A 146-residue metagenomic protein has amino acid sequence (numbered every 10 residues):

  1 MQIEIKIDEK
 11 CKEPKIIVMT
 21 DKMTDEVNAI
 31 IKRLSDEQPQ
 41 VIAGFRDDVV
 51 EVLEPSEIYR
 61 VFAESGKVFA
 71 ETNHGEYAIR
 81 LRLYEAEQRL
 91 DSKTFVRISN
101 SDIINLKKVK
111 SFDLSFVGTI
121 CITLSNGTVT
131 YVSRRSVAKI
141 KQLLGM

Functional and structural regions predicted by a protein language model:
M1-N28: N-terminal regulatory/sensing modules of transcriptional regulators
E9, K22, D48, L83 (+1 more regions): A broadly conserved detector of short glycine/acidic/proline-rich loop/turn motifs that flank catalytic sites and bind
T20-K22, N126, R134: Short, structured patches in soluble enzyme cores that scaffold and shape functional sites
E26, K139-I140: Phosphate- and divalent-cation-binding pockets in alpha/beta enzyme and binding domains that engage nucleotide-derived
N28-S125, V129: Conserved binding/recognition cores within well-folded domains
K141-M146: Short hydrophobic/aromatic patches at helix-to-coil boundaries
